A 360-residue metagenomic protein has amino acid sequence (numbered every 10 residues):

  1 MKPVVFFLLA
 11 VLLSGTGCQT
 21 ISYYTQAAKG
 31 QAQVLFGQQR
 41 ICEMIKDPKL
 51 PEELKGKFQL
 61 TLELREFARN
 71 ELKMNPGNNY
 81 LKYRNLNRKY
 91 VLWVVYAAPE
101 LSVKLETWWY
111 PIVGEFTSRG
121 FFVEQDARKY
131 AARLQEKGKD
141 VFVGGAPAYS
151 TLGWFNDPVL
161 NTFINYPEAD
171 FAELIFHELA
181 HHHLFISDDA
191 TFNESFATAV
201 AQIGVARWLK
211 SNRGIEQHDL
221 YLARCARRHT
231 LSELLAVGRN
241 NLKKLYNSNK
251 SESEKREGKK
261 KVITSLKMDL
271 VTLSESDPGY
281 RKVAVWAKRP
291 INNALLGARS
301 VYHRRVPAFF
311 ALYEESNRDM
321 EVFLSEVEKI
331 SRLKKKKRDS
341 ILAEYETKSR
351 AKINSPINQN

Functional and structural regions predicted by a protein language model:
M1-V4: Positively charged n-region of N-terminal signal peptides that target proteins for export
F6-T16: Bacterial N-terminal signal peptides
T16-Q39: Bacterial Sec signal peptide processing site at the extreme N-terminus
A32-L35, M44, P48-L62, F121-Q125 (+8 more regions): Soluble non-cytosolic domains of exported or imported proteins
L35-E52, T107-F116, R289-P290, P307: Acidic/histidine-rich, surface-exposed loop or edge segments in extracytoplasmic proteins
K46-L50, E63-K73, A180-L184, A201-R213 (+5 more regions): Sec-exported extracytoplasmic/periplasmic mature domains
L64-R228, N240: Acidic/His-rich structured neighborhood in mature extracellular/periplasmic domains
E233-N360: Pan-zinc metallopeptidase signature
